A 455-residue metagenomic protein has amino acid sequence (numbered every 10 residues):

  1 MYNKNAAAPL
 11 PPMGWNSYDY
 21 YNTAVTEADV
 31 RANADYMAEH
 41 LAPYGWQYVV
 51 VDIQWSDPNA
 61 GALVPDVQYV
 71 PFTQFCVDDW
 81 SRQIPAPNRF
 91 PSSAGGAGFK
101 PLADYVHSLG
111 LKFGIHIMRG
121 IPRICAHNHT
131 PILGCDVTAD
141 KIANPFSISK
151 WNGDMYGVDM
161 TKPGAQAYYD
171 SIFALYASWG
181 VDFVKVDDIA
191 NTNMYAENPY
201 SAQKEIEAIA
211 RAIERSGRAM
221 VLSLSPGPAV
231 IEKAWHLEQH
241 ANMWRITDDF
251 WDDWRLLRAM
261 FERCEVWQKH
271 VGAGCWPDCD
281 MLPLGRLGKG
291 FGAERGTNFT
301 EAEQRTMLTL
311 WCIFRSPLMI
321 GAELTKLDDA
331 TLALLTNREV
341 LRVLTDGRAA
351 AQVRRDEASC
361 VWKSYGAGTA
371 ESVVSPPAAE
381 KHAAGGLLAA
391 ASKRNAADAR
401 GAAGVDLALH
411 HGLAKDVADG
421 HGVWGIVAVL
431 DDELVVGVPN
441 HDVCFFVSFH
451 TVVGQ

Functional and structural regions predicted by a protein language model:
M1-R31, Y36: N-terminal module-boundary/linker segments of secreted carbohydrate-active enzymes
W15, V49, V106, L222 (+1 more regions): Conserved, mostly hydrophobic/aromatic
M37-N198: Aromatic-lined carbohydrate-binding/catalytic grooves of carbohydrate-active enzymes
L111-A126, A210-I231: Aromatic-lined carbohydrate-recognition surfaces of secreted/lumenal glycan-active proteins
K141-S147, M155, D159-T161, A167 (+2 more regions): Glycan-recognition surfaces
R295, S316-A378, A384-G386, R394: Glycan-recognition and catalytic regions of carbohydrate-active enzymes
A379, A383, A389-S392, A396-A403 (+6 more regions): Short linear motifs in low-complexity or flexible loops
L430, L434-G454: C-terminal beta-strand-rich structural cap/linker in extracellular carbohydrate-active enzymes
